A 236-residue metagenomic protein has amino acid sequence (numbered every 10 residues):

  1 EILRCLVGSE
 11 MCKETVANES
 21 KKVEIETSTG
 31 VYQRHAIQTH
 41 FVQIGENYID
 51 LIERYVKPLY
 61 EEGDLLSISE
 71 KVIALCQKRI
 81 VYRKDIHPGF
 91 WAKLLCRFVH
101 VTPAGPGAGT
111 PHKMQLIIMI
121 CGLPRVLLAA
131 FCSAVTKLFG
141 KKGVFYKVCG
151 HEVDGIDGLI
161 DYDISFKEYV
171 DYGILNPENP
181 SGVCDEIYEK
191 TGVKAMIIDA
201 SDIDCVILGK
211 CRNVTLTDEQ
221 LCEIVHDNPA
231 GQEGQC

Functional and structural regions predicted by a protein language model:
E1-E14: Single conserved hydrophobic/aromatic residue that forms the stacking wall/gate of nucleotide- or nucleobase-binding
K13-C236: N-terminal and secondary-structure boundary signal
